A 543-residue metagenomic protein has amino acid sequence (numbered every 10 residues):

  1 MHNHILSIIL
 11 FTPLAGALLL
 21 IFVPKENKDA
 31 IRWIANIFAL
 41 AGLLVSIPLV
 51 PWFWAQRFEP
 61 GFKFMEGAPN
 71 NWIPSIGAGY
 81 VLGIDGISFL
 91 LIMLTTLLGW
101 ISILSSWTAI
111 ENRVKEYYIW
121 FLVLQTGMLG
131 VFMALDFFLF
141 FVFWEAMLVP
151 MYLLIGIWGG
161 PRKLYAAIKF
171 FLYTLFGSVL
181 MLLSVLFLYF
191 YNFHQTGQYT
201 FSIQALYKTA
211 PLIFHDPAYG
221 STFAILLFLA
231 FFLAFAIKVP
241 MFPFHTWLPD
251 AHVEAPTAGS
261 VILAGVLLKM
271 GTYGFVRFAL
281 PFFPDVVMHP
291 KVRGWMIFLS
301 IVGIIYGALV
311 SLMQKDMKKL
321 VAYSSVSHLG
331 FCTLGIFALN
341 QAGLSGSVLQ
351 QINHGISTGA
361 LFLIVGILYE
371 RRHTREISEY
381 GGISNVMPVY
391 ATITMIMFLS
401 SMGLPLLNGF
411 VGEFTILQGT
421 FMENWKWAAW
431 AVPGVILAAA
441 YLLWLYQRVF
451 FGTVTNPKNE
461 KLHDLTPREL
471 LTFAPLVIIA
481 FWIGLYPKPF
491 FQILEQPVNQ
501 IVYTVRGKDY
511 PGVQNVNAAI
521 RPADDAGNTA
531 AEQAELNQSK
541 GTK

Functional and structural regions predicted by a protein language model:
M1, L129-L135, V276-V292, C332-L349 (+1 more regions): Helix-coil boundary and interhelical linker segments in multi-pass alpha-helical membrane proteins
M1-I5, V23-L104, T108-I119, T200 (+2 more regions): Transmembrane helix-loop-helix hairpins at membrane boundaries of multipass inner-membrane proteins
S7-F22, N36-L49, L94-S106, L124-T126 (+6 more regions): Central hydrophobic cores of alpha-helical transmembrane segments in multi-pass inner-membrane proteins across all
K25-G42, A109-V123, F138-F141, G159-L180 (+6 more regions): Membrane-interfacial loop-to-helix junctions in multi-pass inner-membrane proteins
E26-K28, W120, G127-H215, Y219 (+2 more regions): Alpha-helical multi-pass transmembrane bundles of energy-transducing inner-membrane proteins
F53-G79, L180-F244, F275-W295, G343 (+4 more regions): Juxtamembrane/interfacial segments at transmembrane-helix boundaries in multi-pass membrane proteins
L226, F242, T358-L361, A428-K461: Predominantly late transmembrane helices and immediately cytosolic-facing juxtamembrane segments
A255, M387-Y390, L442-K543: Cytoplasmic/organellar membrane-interface segments at the starts of transmembrane helices in multi-pass inner-membrane
